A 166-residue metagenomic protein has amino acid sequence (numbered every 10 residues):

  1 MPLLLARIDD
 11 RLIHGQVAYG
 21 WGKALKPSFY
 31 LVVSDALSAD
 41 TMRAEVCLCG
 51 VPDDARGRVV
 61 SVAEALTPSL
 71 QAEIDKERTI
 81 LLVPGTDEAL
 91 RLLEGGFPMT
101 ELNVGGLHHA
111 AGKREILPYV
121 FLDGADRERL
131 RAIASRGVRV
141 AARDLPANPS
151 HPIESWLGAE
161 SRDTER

Functional and structural regions predicted by a protein language model:
M1-V51: Long, hydrophobic N-terminal alpha-helical segment
P2-A6, S28-L31, R56-R58, E77-L81 (+2 more regions): Structural motif
A6-D10, R58-V59, L117-Y119: Short, flexible loop segments at the rims of nucleotide/cofactor-binding pockets, characterized by
K23-A24, G50, Q71-D75, E94 (+1 more regions): Solvent-exposed alpha-helices and their adjacent loops that cap or buttress functional pockets in soluble metabolic
A24, L48, P52, G57-A63 (+6 more regions): NTP/phosphate- and nucleic-acid-binding module
S38-D40, A65-L66, A89, H109-G112: Short gly/pro/ser/thr-enriched loop/turn and capping motifs at secondary-structure boundaries
R58-G105: Ordered, amphipathic secondary-structure segments that act as subunit-interaction surfaces in large macromolecular
G95, T100-R166: Glycine-rich, aromatic-bearing surface loops/beta-hairpins
